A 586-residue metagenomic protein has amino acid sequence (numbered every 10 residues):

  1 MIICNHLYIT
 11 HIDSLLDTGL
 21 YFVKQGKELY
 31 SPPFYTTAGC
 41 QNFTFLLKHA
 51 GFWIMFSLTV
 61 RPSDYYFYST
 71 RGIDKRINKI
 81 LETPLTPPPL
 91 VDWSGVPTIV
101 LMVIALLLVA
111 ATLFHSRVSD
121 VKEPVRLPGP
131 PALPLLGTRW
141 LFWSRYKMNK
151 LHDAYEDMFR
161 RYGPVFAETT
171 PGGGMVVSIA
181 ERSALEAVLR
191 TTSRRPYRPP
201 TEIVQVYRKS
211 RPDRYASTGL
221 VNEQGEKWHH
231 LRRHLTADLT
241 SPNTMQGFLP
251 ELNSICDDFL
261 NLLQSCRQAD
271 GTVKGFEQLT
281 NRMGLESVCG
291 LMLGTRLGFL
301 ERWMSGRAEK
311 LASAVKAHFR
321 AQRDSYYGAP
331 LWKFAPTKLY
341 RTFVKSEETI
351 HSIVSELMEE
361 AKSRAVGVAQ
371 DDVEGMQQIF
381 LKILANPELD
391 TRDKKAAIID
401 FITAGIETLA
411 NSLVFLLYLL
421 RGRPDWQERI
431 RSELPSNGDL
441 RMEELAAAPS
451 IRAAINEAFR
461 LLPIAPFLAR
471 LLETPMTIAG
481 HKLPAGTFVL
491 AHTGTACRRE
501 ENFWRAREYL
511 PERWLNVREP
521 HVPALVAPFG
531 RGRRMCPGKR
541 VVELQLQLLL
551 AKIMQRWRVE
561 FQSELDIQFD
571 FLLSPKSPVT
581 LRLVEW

Functional and structural regions predicted by a protein language model:
R61-D213, E226, H230, N253-D258 (+3 more regions): N-terminal membrane-proximal hinge/A-helix region immediately C-terminal to the signal-anchor transmembrane segment
N78, P130-E156, G174, E202-L293 (+2 more regions): Cytochrome P450 catalytic-domain helical core, especially the substrate-recognition surface and oxygen-activation
A105, A111, G173-E186, R214-T218 (+5 more regions): Hydrophobic mid-domain F-helix/FG-region of cytochrome P450s
F142-G163, S352, R441-A479: Conserved cytochrome P450 K-helix E-x-x-R motif and the immediately C-terminal K′/meander segment
G284, V288, L293, S346 (+8 more regions): Central I-helix of cytochrome P450 enzymes
P424-W426, V522, K539-P575: Cytochrome P450 heme-binding "Cys pocket" and the immediately downstream C-terminal segment
A491-R518: Conserved cytochrome P450 K-helix/beta-meander segment immediately N-terminal to the heme-binding cysteine loop
